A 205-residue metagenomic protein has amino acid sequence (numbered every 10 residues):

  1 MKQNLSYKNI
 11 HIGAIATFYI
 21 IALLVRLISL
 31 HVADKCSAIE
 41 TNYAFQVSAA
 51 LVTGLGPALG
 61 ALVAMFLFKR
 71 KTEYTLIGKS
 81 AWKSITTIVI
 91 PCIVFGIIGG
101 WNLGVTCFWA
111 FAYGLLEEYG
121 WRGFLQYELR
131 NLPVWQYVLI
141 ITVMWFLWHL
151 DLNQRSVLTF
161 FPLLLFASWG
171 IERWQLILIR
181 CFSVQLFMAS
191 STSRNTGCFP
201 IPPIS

Functional and structural regions predicted by a protein language model:
K2-G114, Y127, A189-S205: Specific transmembrane helices
I15-F18, Y137-F146, I179-S191: Central hydrophobic cores of alpha-helical transmembrane segments in multi-pass integral membrane proteins
V25-L27, F160-S205: Functionally important transmembrane alpha-helices
I88-P91, G114, V134-L150: Small-polar-interrupted transmembrane alpha-helices in polytopic inner-membrane proteins
I98-C107, Q154-F166: Juxtamembrane helix-entry segments on the extracytoplasmic side of multipass membrane proteins
A110-L115, F146, L163-S168: Residue-level hotspots within the lipid-embedded alpha helices of multi-pass solute transporters
L115-G120, F124-L125, L147, D151 (+2 more regions): Active-site His/Glu-centered metal-binding helix of metallohydrolases
L116-I140, Q175-R180: Membrane-interface helix/loop boundary segments of multi-pass membrane proteins
